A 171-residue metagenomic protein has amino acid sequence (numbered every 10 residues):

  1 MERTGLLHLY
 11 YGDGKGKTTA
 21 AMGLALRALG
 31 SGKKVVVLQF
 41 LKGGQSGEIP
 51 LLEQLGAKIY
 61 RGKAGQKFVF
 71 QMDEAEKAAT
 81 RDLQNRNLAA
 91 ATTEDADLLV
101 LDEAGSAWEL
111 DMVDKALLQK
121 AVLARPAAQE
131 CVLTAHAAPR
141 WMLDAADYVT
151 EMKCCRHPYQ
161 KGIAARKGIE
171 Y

Functional and structural regions predicted by a protein language model:
M1-E2: Positively charged, low-complexity intrinsically disordered leader regions
G5-T93: Conserved P-loop
L6-L9, D97-L98, E130: Residue-level preference for the first positions of well-ordered beta-strands
T18, V100, A146: Conserved RecA-like P-loop NTPase ATPase core
V37-L38, L98-L101: Short beta-strand segments at enzyme active-site cores
A90-E94, A104-Y171: Replace "adjacent to P-loop NTPase cores in ATP/GTP-dependent enzymes" with "adjacent to NTP-binding cores
